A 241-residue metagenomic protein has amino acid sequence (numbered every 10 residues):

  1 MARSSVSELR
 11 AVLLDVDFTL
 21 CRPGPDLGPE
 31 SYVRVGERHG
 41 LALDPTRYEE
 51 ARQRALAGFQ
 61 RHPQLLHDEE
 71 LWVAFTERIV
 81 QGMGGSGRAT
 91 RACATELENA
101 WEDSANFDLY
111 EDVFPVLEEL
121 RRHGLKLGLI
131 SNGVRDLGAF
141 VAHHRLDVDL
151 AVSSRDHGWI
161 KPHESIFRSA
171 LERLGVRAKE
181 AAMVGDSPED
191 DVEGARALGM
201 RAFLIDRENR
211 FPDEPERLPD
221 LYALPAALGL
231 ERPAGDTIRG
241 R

Functional and structural regions predicted by a protein language model:
M1-L14, R22-P23, T46, G87-A92 (+3 more regions): Asp-based, Mg2+/Mn2+-dependent phosphohydrolase catalytic module
V6-F114, R122-H123: N-terminal helical cap/lid subdomain that shapes the substrate entry/recognition surface in HAD-like hydrolases
